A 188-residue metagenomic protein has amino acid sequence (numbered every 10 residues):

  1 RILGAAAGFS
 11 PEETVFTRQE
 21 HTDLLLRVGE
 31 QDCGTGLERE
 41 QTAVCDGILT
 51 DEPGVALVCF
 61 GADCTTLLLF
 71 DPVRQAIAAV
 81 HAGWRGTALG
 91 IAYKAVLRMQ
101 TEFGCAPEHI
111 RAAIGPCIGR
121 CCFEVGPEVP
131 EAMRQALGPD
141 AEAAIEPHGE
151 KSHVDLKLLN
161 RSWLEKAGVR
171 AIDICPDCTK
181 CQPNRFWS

Functional and structural regions predicted by a protein language model:
R1-S188: Active-site microenvironment for binding and transforming phosphate-containing groups
